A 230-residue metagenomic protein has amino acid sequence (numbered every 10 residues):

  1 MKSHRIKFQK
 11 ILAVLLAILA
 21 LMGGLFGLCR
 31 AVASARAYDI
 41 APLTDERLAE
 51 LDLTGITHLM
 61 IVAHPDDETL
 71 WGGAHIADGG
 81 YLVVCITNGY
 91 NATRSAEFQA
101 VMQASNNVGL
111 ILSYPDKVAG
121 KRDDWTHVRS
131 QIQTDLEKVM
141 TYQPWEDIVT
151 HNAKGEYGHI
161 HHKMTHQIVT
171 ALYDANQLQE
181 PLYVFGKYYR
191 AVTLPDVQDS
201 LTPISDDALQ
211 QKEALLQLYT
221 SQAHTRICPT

Functional and structural regions predicted by a protein language model:
M1-H4: N-terminal secretory signal peptides that target proteins for export/translocation
K7-V14, M22-Q143, A171-A175: Active-site rim/loop-helix segments in enzyme catalytic domains that contact anionic ligands
A13, L19, G23-F26, L178-T230: The feature marks non-catalytic terminal segments
D67-W71, N91-T93, A153-G158, Y189-V192: Active-site environment of divalent metal-dependent phosphoester hydrolases
T87, H151, F185: Conserved residues at the C-terminal ends of beta-strands
A92, T126-S130, H159-K163, P203-D207: Soluble non-cytosolic domains of exported or imported proteins
V118-K121, E156-I160, H166, A191-T193: Short catalytic/ligand-binding loop motif for oxyanion handling, primarily in non-cytosolic enzymes, centered on
V139-N176: Active-site adenylate/phosphate-handling loop in enzymes that bind or generate adenylated species
